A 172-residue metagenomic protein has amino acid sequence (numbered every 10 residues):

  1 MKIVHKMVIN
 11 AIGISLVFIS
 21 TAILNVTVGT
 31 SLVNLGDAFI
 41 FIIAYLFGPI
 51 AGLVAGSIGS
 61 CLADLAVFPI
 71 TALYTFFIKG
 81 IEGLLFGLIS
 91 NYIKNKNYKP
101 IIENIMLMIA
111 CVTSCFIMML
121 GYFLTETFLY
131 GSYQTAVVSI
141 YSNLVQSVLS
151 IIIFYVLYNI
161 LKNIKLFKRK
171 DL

Functional and structural regions predicted by a protein language model:
M1-L172: Loop-helix junctions at membrane interfaces
